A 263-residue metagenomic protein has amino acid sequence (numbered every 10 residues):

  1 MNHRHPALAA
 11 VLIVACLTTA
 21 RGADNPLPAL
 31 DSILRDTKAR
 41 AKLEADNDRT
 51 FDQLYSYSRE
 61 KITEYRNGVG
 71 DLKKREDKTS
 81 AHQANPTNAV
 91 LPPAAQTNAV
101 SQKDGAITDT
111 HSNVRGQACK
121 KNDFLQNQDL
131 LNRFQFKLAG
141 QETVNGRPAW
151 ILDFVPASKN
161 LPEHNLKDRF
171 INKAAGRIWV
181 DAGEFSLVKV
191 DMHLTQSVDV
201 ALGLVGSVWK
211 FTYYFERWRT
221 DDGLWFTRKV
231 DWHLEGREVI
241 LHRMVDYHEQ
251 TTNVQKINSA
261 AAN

Functional and structural regions predicted by a protein language model:
M1-A9: Bacterial N-terminal signal peptides that target proteins for export
A9-C16: Bacterial N-terminal signal peptides
G22-A174, G183-V188, H193-F211, E216-F226 (+1 more regions): Structured extracytoplasmic
R177-I178: Generic short beta-strand
